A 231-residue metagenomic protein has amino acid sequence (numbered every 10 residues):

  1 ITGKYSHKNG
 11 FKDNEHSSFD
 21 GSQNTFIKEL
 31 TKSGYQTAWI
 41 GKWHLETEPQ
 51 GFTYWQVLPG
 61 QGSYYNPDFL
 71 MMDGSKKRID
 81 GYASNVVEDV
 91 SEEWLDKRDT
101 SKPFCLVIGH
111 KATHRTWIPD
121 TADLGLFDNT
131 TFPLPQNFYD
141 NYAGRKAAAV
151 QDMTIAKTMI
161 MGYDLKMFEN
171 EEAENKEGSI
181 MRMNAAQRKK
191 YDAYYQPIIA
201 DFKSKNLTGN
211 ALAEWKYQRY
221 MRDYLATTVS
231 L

Functional and structural regions predicted by a protein language model:
I1-L231: Formylglycine-dependent sulfatase
